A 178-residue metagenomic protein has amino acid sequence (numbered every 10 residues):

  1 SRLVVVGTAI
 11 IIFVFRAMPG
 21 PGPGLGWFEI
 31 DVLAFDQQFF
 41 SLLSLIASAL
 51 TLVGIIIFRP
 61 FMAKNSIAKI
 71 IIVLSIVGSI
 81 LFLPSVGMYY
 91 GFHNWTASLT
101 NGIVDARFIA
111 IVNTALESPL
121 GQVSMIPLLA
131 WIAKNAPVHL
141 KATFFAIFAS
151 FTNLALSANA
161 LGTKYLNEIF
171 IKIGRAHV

Functional and structural regions predicted by a protein language model:
R2-G24, A115: Pair of pore-lining "gating" transmembrane helices in MFS-fold secondary transporters
F13, L42-A49, I76-S79, A146-L154: Transmembrane alpha-helical cores of Major Facilitator Superfamily
F15, G20-S41: Short amphipathic helix-loop junctions that connect adjacent transmembrane helices in Major Facilitator Superfamily/SLC
Q37-Q38, A136-F148: Loop-to-transmembrane helix entry/capping segments in MFS-fold secondary transporters and related SLC/MFSD carriers
T51-I72, H93, N167: Helix-to-loop junctions at the C-terminal end of transmembrane segments in multipass secondary transporters
I76-I103: C-terminal ends and interior cores of transmembrane alpha-helices in multi-pass membrane transporters/permeases
G121-P137: Intracellular juxtamembrane helix-capping segments at the cytosolic ends of symmetry-related transmembrane helices
Y165-H177: A membrane-interface helix-boundary motif in multi-pass transporters
